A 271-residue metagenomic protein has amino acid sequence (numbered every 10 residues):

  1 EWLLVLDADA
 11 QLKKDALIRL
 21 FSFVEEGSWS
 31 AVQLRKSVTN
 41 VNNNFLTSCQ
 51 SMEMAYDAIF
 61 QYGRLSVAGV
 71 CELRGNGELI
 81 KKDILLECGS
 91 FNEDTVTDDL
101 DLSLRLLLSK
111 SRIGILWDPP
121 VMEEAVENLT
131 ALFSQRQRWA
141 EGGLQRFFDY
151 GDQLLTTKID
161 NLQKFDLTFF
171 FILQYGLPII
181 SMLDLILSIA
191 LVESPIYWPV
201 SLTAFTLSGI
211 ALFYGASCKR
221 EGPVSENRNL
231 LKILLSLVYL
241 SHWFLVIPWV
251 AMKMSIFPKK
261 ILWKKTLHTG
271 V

Functional and structural regions predicted by a protein language model:
E1-Q11: Short beta-strand-to-loop acidic/aromatic patch adjacent to the donor-nucleotide binding site
A10-L12, S37-T39, L79, D101 (+1 more regions): A short, conserved beta-strand element in the Rossmann-like catalytic core that flanks the donor/metal-binding loop
K14-D15, R19-V96, Q137-A140, L144 (+2 more regions): Long helical/loop segments within the catalytic core of UDP-sugar-dependent glycosyltransferases, especially the large
E53-A55, F133-Q153, L212-G215, I247-A251: Catalytic core of nucleotide-sugar-dependent glycosyltransferases
V96-L102: Acidic donor-binding loop at a coil-to-helix junction in glycosyltransferase catalytic cores that engages
S103-M122: Catalytic donor-sugar/metal-binding loop of nucleotide-sugar-dependent glycosyltransferases
E124-E141, K265-L267: Nucleotide-sugar-dependent glycosyltransferase catalytic core
F169-F257: Membrane-embedded multi-pass helical conduit in multi-pass membrane proteins, especially envelope-biosynthetic
